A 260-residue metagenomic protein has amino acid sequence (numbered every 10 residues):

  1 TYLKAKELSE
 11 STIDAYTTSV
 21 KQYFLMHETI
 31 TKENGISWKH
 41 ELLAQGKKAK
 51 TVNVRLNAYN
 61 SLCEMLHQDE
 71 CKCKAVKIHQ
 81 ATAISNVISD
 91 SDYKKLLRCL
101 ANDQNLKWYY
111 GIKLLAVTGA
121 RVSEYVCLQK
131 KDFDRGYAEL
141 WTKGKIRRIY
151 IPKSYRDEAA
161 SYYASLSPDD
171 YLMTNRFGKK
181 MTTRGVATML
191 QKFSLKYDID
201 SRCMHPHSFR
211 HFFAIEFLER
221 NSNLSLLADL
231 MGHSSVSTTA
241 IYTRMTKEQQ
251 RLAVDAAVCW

Functional and structural regions predicted by a protein language model:
T1-I84: N-terminal core-binding DNA-recognition domain of tyrosine recombinases/integrases
N60, C127-D132, A228-S234, T243-M245: A short, basic/aromatic helix-end/turn motif that makes direct DNA contacts
Q80-L96, G144-R156, S167-D169: DNA breakage-rejoining catalytic core of tyrosine-based enzymes
V87, K143, M231, V236-A256: Catalytic-site neighborhood detector that most strongly recognizes the C-terminal catalytic loop/helix of tyrosine
D90-V122, S165: Basic, Lys/Arg- and aromatic-enriched nucleic-acid-binding interface segment
K113, V117, R210-H233, I241: C-terminal catalytic core of tyrosine-transesterase DNA break-rejoin enzymes
L115-G136: Short, charged phosphate-coordinating catalytic segments
T142-S161, D170-Q191: C-terminal catalytic core of Y-nucleophile DNA break-rejoin enzymes
